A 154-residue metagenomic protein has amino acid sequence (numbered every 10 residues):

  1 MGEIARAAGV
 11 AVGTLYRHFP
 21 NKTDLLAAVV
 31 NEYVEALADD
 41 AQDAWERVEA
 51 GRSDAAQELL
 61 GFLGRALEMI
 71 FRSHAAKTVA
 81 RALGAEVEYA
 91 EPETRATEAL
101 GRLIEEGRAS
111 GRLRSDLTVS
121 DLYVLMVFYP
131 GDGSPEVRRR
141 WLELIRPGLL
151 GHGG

Functional and structural regions predicted by a protein language model:
M1-D24, A28: Helix-turn-helix
E3, D24, Q57-R65, D121-V124 (+2 more regions): Amphipathic alpha-helical interaction segments
I4, V29-Y33, L37, L100: Generic hydrophobic, amphipathic alpha-helix propensity
D24, G61-R102, V127-G131: Short secondary-structure transition hinges
A28, D39-F71: Hydrophobic alpha-helical connector segments
Q57, E91-E93, A109-V124, P135-E136: All-alpha amphipathic helical-bundle segments outside canonical DNA-binding/catalytic cores that form hydrophobic
A75-A82, R112-L117, G153-G154: Short, hydrophobic secondary-structure boundary micro-motifs
E98, R102-R112, L125-G154: C-terminal peripheral helix-coil segments that are non-catalytic and often amphipathic
